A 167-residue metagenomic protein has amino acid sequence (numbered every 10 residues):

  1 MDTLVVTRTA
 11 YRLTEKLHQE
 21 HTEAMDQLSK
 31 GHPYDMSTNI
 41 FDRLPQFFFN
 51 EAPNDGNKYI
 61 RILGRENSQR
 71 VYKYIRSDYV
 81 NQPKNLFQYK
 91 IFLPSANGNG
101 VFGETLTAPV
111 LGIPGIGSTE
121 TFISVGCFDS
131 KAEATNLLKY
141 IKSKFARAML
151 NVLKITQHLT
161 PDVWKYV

Functional and structural regions predicted by a protein language model:
M1-V167: C-terminal substrate-recognition regions of SAM-dependent nucleic acid methyltransferases
